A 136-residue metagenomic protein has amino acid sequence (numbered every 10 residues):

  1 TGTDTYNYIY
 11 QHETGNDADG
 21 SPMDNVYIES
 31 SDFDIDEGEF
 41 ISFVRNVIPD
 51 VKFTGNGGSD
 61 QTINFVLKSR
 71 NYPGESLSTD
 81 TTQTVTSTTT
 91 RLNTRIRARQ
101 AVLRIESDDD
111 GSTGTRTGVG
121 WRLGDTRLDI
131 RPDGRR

Functional and structural regions predicted by a protein language model:
T1-R136: Beta-sheet repeat architectures centered on beta-propellers
